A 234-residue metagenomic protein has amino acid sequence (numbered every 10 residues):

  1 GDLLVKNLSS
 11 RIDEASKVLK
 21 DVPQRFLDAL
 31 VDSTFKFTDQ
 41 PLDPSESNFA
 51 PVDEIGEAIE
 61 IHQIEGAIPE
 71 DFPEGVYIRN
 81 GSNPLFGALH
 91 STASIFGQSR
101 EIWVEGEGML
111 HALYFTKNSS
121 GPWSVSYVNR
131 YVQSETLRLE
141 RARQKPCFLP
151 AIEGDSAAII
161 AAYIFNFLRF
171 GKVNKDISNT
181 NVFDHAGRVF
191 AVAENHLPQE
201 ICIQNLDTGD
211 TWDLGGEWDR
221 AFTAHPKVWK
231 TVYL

Functional and structural regions predicted by a protein language model:
G1-L234: Beta-propeller domains
